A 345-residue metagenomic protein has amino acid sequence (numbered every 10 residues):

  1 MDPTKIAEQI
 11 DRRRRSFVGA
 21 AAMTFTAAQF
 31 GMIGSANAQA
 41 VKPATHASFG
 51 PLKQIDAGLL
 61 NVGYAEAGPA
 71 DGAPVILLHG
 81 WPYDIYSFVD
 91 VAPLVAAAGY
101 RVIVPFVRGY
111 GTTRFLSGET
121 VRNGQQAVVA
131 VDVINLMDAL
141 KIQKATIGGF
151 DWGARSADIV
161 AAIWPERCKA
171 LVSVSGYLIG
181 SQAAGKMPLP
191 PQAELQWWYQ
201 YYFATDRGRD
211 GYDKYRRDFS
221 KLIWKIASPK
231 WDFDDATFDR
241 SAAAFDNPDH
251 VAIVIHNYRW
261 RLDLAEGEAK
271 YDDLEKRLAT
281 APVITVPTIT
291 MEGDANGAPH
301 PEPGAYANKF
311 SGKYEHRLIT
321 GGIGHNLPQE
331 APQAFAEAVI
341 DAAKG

Functional and structural regions predicted by a protein language model:
M1-R13, M23-T26: N-terminal secretory signal peptides
A20-K53: An N-terminal hydrophobic leader/cap segment in hydrolases
Q39-F49, N61-V62, A67, P74 (+2 more regions): Flexible "cap/lid" subdomain of the alpha/beta-hydrolase fold that forms the substrate-access gate
L52-Q54, V102-V104, H316-L318: Conserved beta-strand scaffold positions in the cores of enzyme catalytic domains, especially in NTP/NDP-utilizing
A67-T112: Conserved HGGG/HGGXW glycine-rich cap/lid loop of the alpha/beta-hydrolase fold
G80, D151, Q329-E330: Conserved acidic functional residues
I323-A331: Catalytic histidine-centered segment of alpha/beta-hydrolase-like enzymes
A338-G345: C-terminal alpha-helix
